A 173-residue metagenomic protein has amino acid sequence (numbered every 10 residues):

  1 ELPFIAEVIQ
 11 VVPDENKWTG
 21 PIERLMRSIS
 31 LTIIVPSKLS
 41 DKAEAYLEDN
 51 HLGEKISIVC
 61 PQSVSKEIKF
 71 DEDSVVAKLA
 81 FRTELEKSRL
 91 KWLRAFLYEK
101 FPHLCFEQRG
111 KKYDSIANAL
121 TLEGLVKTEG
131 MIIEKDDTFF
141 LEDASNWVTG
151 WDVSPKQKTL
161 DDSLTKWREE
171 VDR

Functional and structural regions predicted by a protein language model:
L2-K166: Hinge-like oligomerization/junction regions that interrupt long coiled-coil arms in large cytoskeletal
K166-R173: Extended alpha-helical coiled-coil "stalk/arm" regions that act as elongated linkers or oligomerization scaffolds
